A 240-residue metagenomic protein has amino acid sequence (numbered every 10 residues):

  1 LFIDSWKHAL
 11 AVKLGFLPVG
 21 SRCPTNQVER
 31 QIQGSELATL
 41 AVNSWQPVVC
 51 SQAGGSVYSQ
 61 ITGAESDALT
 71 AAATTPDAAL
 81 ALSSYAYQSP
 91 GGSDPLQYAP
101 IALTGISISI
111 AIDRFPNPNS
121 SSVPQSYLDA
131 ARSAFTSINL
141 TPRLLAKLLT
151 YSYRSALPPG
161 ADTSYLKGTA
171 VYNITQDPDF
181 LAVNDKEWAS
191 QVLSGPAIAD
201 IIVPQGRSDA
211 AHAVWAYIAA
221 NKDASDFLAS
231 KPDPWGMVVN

Functional and structural regions predicted by a protein language model:
L1-N240: Flexible loop/hinge segments at secondary-structure junctions
